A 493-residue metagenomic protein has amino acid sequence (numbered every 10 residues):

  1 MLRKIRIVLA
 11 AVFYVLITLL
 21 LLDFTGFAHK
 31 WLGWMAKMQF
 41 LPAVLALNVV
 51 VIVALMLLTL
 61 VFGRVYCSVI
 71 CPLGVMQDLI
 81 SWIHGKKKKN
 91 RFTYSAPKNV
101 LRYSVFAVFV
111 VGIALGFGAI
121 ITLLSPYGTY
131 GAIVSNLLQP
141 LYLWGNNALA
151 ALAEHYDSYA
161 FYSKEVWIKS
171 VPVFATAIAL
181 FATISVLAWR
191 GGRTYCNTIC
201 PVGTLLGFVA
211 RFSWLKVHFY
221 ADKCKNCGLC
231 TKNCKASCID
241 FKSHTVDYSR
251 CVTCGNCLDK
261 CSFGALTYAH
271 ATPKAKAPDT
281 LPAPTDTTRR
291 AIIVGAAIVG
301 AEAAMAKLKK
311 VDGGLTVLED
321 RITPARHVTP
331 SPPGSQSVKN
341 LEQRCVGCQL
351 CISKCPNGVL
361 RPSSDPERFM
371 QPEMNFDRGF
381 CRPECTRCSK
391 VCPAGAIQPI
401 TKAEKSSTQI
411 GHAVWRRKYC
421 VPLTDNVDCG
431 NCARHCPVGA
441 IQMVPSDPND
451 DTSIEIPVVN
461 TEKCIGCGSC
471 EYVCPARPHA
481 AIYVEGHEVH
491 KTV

Functional and structural regions predicted by a protein language model:
M1-H244, S249-R250, N256-V493: Non-ligating segments of multi-cofactor redox enzymes
